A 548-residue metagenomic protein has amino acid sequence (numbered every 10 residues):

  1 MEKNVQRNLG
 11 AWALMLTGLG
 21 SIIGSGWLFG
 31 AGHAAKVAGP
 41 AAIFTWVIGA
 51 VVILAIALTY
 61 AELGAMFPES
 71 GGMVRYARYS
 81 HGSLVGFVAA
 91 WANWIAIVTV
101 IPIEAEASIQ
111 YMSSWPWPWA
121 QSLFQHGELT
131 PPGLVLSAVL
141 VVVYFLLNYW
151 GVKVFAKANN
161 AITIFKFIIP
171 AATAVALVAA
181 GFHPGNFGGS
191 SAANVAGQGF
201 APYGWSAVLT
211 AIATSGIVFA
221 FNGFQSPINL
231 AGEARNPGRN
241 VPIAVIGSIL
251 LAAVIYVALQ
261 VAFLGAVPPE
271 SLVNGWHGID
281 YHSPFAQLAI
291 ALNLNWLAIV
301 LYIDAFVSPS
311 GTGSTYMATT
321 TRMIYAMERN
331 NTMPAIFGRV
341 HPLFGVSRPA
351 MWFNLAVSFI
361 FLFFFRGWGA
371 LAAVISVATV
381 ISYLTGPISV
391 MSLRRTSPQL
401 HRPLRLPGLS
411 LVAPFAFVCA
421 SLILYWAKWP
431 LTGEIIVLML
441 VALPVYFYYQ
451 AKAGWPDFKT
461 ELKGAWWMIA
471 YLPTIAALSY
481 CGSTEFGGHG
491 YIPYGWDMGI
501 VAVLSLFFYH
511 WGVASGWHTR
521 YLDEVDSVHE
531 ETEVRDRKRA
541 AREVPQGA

Functional and structural regions predicted by a protein language model:
M1-N8, V390-V412, G433-A548: Terminal cytosolic tails of multi-pass membrane transporters, especially the segment immediately following the final
Q6, A11, P131-A138, R235-R239 (+6 more regions): Loop-to-transmembrane helix boundary motifs in multi-pass membrane proteins
Q6-L9, F29-L136, S248-L251, A258 (+1 more regions): Extracellular loop-to-transmembrane helix junctions
L9, A13-L28, S137-V143, L177 (+3 more regions): Hydrophobic, membrane-embedded alpha-helices of multi-pass small-molecule transporters
E69, A92-A107, G216, F221-A234 (+3 more regions): Membrane-helix boundary/coupling elements in multi-pass transport proteins
R75-A77, G82, S113-F124, A193-F200 (+2 more regions): TM-loop-TM module centered on a large, flexible mid-protein loop between adjacent transmembrane helices in multi-pass
I101, W115, I164-G197, V261-V267 (+2 more regions): Hydrophobic alpha-helical segments and their helix-loop junctions in multi-pass secondary transporters
P132-S190, N222, V245-I249, I375-L384 (+1 more regions): Membrane-interface loop-to-helix entry segments
